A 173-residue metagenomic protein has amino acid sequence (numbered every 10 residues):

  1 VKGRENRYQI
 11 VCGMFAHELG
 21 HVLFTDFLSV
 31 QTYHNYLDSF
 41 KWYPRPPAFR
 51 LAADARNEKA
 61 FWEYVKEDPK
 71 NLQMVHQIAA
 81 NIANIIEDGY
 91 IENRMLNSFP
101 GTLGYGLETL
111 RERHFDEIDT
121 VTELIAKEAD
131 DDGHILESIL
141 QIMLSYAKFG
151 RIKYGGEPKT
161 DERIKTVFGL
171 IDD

Functional and structural regions predicted by a protein language model:
V1-D173: Short, functionally important secondary-structure microenvironments
